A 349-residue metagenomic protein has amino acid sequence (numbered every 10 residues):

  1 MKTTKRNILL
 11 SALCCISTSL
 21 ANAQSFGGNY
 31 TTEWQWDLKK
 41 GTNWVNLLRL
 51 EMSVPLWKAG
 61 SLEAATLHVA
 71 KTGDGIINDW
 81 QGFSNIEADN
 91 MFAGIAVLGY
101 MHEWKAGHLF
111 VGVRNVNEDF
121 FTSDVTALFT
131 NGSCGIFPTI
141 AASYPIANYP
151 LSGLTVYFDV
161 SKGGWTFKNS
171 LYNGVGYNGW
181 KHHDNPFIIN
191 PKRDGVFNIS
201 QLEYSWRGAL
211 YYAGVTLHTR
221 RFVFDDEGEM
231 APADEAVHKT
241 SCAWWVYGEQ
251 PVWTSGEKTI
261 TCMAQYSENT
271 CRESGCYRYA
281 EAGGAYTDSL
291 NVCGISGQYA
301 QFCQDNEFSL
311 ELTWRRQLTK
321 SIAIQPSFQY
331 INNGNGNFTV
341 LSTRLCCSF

Functional and structural regions predicted by a protein language model:
Q24-F26, K58-L62, A106-L109, G164-N169 (+5 more regions): Repeated loop/turn-to-beta-strand initiation elements of outer-membrane beta-barrel proteins
G28-W34, L62-H68, L109-N115, N169-N173 (+7 more regions): Transmembrane beta-barrel strands of outer-membrane/channel proteins
K39-V45, E87-F92, I146-N148, I188-D194 (+4 more regions): Replace "Gram-negative outer membrane beta-barrel proteins" with "bacterial and organellar outer membrane beta-barrel
M52-L56, M101-W104, V113, V156-K162 (+6 more regions): Residue-level signature of outer-membrane beta-barrel architecture
S53-G174, S274-Y279, V292-F302: Outer membrane beta-barrel
W165-V223: Loop-centered beta-sheet repeat module
F167-S170, S205-F302, L312: Detector for outer-membrane/organellar transmembrane beta-barrel domains, recognizing the amphipathic beta-strand
N337-F349: Outer-membrane beta-barrel "beta-signal"
